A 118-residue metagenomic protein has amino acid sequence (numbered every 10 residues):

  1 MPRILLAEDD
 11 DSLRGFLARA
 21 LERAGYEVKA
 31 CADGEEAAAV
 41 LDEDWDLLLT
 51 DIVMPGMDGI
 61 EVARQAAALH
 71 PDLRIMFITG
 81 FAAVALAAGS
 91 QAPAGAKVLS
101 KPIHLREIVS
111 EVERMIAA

Functional and structural regions predicted by a protein language model:
E8: Conserved acidic carboxylate
G15-R23: Charged docking surfaces used in two-component/phosphorelay signaling
A30-L47: Acidic, metal-coordinating helix/loop segments flanking the phosphotransfer/catalytic sites of two-component signaling
D33, D58-V62: Acidic catalytic/metal-coordinating carboxylates
D51: Active-site residues of response regulator receiver
M54-P55: Receiver (REC) domain active-site loop signature in two-component systems and cognate sites in sensor histidine kinases
I103-E113: C-terminal output helix
